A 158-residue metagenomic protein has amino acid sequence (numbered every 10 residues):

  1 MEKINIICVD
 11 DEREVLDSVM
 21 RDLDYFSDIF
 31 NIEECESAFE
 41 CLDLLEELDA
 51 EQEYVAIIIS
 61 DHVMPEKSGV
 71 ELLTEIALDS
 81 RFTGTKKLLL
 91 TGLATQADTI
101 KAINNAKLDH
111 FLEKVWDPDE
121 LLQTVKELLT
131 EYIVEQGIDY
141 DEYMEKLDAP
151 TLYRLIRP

Functional and structural regions predicted by a protein language model:
I4, R13-S37: Two-component/phosphorelay signaling modules centered on CheY-like receiver
D10, D61, T91: Active-site residues of response regulator receiver
E34-E47, G69: Helix N-cap/capping motif at the beta->alpha junctions
D49-I59: Active-site beta3 strand of CheY-like receiver
M64-P65: Receiver (REC) domain active-site loop signature in two-component systems and cognate sites in sensor histidine kinases
E71, A94-F111: Alpha4 helix (beta4-alpha4-beta5 surface) of REC/receiver domains from two-component response regulators
L90, L112-E113: Residues at the ends of beta-strands that form strand-to-helix hinge/output surfaces
P118-E120, T124-K126, T130-P158: CheY-like receiver
